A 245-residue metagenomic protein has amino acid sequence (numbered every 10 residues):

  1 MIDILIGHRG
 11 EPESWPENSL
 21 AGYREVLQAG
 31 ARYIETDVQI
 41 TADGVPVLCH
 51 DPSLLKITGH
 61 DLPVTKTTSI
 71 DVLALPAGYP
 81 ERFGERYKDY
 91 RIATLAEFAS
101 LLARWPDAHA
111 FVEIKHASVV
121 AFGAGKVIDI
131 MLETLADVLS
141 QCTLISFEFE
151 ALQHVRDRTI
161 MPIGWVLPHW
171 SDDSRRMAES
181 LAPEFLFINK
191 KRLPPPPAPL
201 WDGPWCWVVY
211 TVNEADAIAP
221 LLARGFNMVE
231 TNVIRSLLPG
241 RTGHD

Functional and structural regions predicted by a protein language model:
M1-D245: Phosphate-group recognition and catalysis centered on beta-loop-alpha active-site segments
